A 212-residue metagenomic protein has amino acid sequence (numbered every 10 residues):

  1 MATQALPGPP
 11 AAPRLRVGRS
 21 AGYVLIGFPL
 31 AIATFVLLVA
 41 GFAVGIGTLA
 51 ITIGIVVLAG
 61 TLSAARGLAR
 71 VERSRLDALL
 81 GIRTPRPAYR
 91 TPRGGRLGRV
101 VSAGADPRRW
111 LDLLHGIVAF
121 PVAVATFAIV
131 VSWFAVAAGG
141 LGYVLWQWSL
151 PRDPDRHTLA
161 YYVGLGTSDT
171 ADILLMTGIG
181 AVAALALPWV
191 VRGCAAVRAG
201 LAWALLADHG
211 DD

Functional and structural regions predicted by a protein language model:
M1-P13, S20, V39, L62-Y89: N-terminal membrane-targeting/anchoring modules of bacterial envelope and secretion proteins
A2-P10, Y89, Y162-I173, G180-D212: Cytosolic/matrix-facing juxtamembrane and C-terminal tails of multi-pass cellular membrane proteins
R14-F42, R75, R99-V136, G140-L145 (+2 more regions): Short, structured motif recognition centered on aromatic/hydrophobic residues
V36-G54, A138-M176: Membrane interfacial helix motifs at helix-loop boundaries and amphipathic/re-entrant anchors
I46-G81, A181-W189: Hydrophobic alpha-helical membrane-embedded segments
G67, V71-S74, A78, V144 (+2 more regions): Membrane-spanning helices that line or support transport/gating and their immediate boundary helices in channels
A78-R96, A204-D211: Juxtamembrane inter-helical linkers in multi-pass membrane proteins
T84-V118, R156-S168: Short membrane-interface loop/juxtamembrane segments of multi-pass integral membrane proteins
